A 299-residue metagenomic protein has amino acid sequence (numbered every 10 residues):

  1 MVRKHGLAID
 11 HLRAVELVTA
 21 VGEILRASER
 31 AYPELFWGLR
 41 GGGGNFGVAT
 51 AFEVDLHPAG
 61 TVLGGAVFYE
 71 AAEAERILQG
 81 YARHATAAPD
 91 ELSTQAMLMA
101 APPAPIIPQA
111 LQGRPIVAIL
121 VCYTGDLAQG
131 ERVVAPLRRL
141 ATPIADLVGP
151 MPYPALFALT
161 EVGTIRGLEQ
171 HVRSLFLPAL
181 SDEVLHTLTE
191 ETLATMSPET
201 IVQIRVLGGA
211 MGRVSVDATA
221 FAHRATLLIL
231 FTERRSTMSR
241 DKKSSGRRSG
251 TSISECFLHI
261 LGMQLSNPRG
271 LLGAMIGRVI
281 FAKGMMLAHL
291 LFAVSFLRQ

Functional and structural regions predicted by a protein language model:
M1-Q299: Soluble FAD-dependent oxygen oxidases
